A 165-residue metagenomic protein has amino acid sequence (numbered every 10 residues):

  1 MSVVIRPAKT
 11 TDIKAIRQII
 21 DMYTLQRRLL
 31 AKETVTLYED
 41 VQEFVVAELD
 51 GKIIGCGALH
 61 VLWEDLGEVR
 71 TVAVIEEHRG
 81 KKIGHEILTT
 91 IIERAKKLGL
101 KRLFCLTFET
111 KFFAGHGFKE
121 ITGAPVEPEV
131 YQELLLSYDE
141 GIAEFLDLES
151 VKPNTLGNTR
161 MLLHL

Functional and structural regions predicted by a protein language model:
M1-A31, E48, G157-L165: Short amphipathic alpha-helix that is part of the acyltransferase structural core
A31-F44, L49, G55-V74: A conserved beta-strand-loop-helix scaffold within acyl/acetyltransferase catalytic domains
V72-R79, F108: A short, internal acetyl-CoA/4′-phosphopantetheine-binding micro-motif in the GNAT/acyltransferase core
G80-E93, F104-C105: Conserved acetyl-CoA-binding loop-helix of GNAT-fold acetyltransferases
K97, K101, T107-L135: Conserved active-site alpha-helix within GNAT-family acetyltransferase domains
V126-L165: C-terminal "cap" of GNAT-fold acetyltransferases
